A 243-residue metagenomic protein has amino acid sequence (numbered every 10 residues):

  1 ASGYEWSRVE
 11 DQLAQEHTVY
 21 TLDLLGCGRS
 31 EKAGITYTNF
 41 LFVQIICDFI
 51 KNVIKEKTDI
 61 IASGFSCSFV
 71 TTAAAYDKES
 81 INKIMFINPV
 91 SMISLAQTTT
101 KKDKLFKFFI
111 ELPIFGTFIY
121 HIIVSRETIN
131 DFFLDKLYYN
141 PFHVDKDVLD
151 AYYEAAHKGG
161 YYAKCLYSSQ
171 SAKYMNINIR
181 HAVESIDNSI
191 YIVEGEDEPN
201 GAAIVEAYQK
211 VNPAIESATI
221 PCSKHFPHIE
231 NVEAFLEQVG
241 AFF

Functional and structural regions predicted by a protein language model:
A1-R29: Conserved HGGG/HGGXW glycine-rich cap/lid loop of the alpha/beta-hydrolase fold
E5-W6, S30-T36, A96-T98, A203-I204: Conserved catalytic-core motifs of eukaryotic protein kinase domains, centered on the activation segment
L24-G28, S91, K224-P227: Alpha/beta-hydrolase active-site loop signature
F40-T58: Conserved acidic catalytic loop of the alpha/beta-hydrolase fold
K55-K101: Conserved hydrolase catalytic core segment
L95-Q97, H121-E184: Conserved alpha/beta-hydrolase catalytic His-Asp/Glu region
S185-S223, I229: Conserved loop-alpha-helix segment in the C-terminal half of the alpha/beta-hydrolase fold that carries the catalytic
I229-A241: Post-His helix in hydrolase/transferase enzymes
